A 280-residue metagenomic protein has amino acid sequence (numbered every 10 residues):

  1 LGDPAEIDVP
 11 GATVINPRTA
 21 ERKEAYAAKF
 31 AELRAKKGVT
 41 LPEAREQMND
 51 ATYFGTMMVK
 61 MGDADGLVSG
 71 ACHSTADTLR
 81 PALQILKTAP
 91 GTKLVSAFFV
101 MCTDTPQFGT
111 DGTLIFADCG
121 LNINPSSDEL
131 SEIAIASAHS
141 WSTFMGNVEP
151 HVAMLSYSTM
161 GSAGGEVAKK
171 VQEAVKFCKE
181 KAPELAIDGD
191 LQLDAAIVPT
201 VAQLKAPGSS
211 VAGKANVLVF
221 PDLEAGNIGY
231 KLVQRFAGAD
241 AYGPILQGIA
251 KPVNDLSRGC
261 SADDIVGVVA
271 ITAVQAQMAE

Functional and structural regions predicted by a protein language model:
D3-A212, V217-E280: Anion-binding alpha/beta catalytic cores of soluble intermediary-metabolism enzymes, centered on
